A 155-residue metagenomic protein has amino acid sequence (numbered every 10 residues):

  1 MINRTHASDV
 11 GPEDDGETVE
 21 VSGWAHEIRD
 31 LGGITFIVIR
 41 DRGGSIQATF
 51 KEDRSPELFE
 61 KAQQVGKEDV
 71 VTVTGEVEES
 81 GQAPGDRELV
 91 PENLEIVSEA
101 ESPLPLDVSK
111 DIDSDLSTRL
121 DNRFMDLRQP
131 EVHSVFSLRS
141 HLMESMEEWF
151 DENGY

Functional and structural regions predicted by a protein language model:
M1-Y155: Class II aminoacyl-tRNA synthetase catalytic cores and aaRS-like
